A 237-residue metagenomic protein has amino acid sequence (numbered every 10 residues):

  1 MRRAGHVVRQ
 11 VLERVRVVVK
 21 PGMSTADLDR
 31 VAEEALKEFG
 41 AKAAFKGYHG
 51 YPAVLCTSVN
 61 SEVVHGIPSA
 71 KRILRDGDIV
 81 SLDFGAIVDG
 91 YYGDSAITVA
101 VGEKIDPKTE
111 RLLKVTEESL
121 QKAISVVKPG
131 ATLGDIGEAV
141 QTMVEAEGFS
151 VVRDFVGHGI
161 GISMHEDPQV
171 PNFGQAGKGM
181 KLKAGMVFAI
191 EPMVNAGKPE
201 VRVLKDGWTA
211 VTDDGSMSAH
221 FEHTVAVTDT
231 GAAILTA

Functional and structural regions predicted by a protein language model:
R2-A237: Active-site neighborhoods and metal-handling regions in enzymes and metal-associated proteins
